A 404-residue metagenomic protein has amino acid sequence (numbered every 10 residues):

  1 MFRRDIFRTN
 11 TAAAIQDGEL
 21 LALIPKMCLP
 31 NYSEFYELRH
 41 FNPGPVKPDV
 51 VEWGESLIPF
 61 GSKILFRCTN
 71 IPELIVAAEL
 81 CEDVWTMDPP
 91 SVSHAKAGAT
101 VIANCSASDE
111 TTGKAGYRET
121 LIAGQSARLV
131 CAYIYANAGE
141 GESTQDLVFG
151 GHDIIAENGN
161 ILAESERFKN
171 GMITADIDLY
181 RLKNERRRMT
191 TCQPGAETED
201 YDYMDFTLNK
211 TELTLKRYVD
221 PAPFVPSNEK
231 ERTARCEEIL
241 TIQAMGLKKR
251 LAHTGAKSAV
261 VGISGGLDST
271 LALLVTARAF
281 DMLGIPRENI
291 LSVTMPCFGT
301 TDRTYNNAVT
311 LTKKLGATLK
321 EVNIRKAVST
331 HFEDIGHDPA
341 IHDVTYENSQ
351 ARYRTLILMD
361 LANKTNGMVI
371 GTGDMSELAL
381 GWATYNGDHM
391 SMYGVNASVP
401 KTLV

Functional and structural regions predicted by a protein language model:
M1-G262, R278-R287: Enzyme catalytic cores with a strong preference for nitrogen-chemistry domains
A77-E79, T318-T384, A397: Conserved adenosine/adenylate-binding substructure
L80-V84, S108-A115, P226-E237, T294-T301 (+4 more regions): Hydrophobic alpha-helical scaffolding
I102-C105, D220-V225, G255-A256, N289 (+3 more regions): Short acidic (Asp/Glu) and glycine-rich catalytic loops that position anionic groups and cofactors
S126, G387-V404: Gly/Ser/Thr-rich active-site loops/lids in small-molecule metabolic enzymes that frequently grip phosphoryl groups
Y133, R235-F280, E288-H331, R354-L358 (+2 more regions): Extended, hydrophobic alpha-helical segments in both membrane/secreted and soluble proteins
M172-T174, Y203-P223, I285-H342, A351 (+1 more regions): A conserved beta-strand->alpha-helix junction
